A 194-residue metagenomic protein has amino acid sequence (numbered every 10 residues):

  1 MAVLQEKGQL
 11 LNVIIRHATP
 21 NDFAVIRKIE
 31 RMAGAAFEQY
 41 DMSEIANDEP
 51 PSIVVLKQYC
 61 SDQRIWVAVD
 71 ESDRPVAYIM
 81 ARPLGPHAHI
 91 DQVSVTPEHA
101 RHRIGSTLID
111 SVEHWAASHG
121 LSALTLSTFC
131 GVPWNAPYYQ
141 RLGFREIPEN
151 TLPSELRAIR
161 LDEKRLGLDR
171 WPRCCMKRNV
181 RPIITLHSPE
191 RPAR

Functional and structural regions predicted by a protein language model:
M1-A24, C174, N179-R194: Conserved N-terminal entry element of GNAT/NAT acetyltransferase domains
I14, H89-D91, T125: Conserved Rossmann-like nucleotide-binding pocket used by diverse enzymes that bind dinucleotide cofactors
P20-F23, R27-E98, I109-S111, W115 (+5 more regions): Acetyl-CoA-dependent GNAT
I53-L56, R160-G167: Short, P/G- and charge-enriched loop/turn segments at secondary-structure junctions
R74, T96-D110, H119, C130-A136 (+1 more regions): Conserved glycine-rich acetyl-CoA-binding loop
A116-T128: Conserved GNAT acetyl-CoA-binding A-motif
L126-N135, L152-R157: Conserved beta-strand-loop-alpha-helix junction that forms the acyl-donor binding cleft
R141-D162: Acidic/polar short surface loop at catalytic or gating sites that assists cofactor/ion binding and chemistry
